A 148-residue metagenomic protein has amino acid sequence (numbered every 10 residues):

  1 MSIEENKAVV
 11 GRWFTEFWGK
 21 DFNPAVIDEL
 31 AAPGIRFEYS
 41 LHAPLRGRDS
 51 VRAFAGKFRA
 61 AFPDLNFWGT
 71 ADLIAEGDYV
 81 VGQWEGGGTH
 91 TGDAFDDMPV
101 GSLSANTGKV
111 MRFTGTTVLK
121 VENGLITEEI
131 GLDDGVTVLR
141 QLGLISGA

Functional and structural regions predicted by a protein language model:
M1-A148: C-terminal and inter-domain tail/linker signature
